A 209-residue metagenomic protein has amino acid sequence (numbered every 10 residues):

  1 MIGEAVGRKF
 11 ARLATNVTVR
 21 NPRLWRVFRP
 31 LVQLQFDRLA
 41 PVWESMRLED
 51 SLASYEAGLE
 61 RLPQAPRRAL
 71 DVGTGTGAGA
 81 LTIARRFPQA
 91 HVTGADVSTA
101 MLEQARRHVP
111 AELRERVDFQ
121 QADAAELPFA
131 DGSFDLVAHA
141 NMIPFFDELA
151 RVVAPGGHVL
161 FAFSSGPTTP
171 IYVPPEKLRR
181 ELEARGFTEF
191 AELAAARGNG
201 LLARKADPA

Functional and structural regions predicted by a protein language model:
I2-Q64, D123, A196: Conserved class I S-adenosyl-L-methionine
L62-P63, R86, V153: A generic alpha-to-beta junction signature in SAM-dependent methyltransferases
R68-E126: Class I SAM-dependent methyltransferase SAM/SAH-binding core
A125-V137: A short acidic, Gly/Pro-enriched loop at the edge of an enzyme's catalytic core that lines a small-molecule cofactor
D135-D147: A short SAM/SAH-binding and catalytic strip from SAM-dependent methyltransferases
D147-H158: A short glycine-rich, Lys/Arg-flanked "PGG" loop and its adjoining helix->strand segment in the class I
L160-E181: Conserved class I S-adenosyl-L-methionine
A194-A209: Core SAM-dependent methyltransferase catalytic element
